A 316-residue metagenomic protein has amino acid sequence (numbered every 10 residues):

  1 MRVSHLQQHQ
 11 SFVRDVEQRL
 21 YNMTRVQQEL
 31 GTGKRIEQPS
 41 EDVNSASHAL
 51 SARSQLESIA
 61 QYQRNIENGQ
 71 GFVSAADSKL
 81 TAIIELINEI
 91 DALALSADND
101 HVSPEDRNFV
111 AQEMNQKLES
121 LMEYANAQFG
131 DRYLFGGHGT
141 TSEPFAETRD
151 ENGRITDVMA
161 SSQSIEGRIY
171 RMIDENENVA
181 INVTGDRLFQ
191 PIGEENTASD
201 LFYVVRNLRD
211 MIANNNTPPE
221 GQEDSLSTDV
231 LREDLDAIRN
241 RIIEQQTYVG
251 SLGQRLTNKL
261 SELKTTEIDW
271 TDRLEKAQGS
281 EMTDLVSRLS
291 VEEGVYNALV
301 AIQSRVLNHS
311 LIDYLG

Functional and structural regions predicted by a protein language model:
M1-T141, D210-G316: Amphipathic alpha-helical polymerization modules
S142-E220: Cysteine-poor, low-complexity segments in flexible/peripheral regions
